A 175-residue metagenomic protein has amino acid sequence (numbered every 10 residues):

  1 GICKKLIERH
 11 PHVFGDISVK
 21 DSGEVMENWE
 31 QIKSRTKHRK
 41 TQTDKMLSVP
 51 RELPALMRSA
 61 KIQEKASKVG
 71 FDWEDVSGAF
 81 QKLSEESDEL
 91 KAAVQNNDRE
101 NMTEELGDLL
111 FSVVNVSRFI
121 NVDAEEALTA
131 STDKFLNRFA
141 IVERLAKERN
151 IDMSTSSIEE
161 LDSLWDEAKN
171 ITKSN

Functional and structural regions predicted by a protein language model:
G1-L106, F111-N175: Flexible "arm" and connector segments at domain edges
